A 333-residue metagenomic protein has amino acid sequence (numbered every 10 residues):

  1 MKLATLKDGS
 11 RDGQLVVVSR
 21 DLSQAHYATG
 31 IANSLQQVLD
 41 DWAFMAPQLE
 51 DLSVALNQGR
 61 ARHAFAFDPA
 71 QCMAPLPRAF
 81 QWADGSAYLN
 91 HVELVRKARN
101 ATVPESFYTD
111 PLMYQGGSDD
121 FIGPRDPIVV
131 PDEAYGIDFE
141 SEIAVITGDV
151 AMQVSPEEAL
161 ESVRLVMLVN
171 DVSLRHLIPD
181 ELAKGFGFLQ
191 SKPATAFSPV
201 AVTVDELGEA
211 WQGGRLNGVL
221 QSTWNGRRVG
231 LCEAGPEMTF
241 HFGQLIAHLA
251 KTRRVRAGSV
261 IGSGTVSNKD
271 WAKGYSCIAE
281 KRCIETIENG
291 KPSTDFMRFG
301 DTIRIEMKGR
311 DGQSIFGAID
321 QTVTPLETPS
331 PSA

Functional and structural regions predicted by a protein language model:
K2-D8, D12, R20-D21, Q37-C232 (+3 more regions): Active-site microenvironments in enzyme catalytic cores
V16: Short beta-strand-centered aromatic/proline hotspots
P124, E237-I246, A279-N289: Short, structured beta-strand/loop micro-motifs enriched in basic residues and often containing a Trp
Q153-S155, K269-S276, R310-D320: Short, Lys/Arg- and Gly-enriched loop/turn segments at beta-strand edges
L249, R254-V255, M297: Short, well-ordered loop/turn sites that connect or cap secondary structure elements
I261-G300, E306: Active-site pocket scaffolds in enzymes
R304-A333: Structural signal for terminal/edge beta-strands and the immediately following C-terminal loop/tail that closes
